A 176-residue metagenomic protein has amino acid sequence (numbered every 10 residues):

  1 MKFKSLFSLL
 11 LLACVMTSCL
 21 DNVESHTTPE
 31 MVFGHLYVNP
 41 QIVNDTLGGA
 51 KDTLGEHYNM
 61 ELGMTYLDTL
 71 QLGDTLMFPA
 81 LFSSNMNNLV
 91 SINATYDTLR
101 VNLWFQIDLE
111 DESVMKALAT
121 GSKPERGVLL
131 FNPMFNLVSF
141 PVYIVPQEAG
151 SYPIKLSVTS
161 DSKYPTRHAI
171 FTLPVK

Functional and structural regions predicted by a protein language model:
M1-L20: Sec-dependent bacterial lipoprotein signal peptides
V15-N44: Bacterial Sec-dependent N-terminal signal peptides
Y58-M60, D68-L70, D74-N88, S160-S162: Extracellular acidic, Ser/Thr/Pro-rich low-complexity tracts
L76, G150-I154: Exposed beta-strand face motif in extracellular beta-rich ectodomains
L118-P141: Aromatic sugar-binding surface patches on proteins that engage polysaccharides or sugar-phosphate polymers
P141, P165-K176: C-terminal edge beta-strand
I144-E148: Residue-level recognition of secondary-structure-to-loop junctions
L156-V158: Hydrophobic/tyrosine-rich beta-strand signature of extracellular beta-sandwich/beta-rich modules, prominently
